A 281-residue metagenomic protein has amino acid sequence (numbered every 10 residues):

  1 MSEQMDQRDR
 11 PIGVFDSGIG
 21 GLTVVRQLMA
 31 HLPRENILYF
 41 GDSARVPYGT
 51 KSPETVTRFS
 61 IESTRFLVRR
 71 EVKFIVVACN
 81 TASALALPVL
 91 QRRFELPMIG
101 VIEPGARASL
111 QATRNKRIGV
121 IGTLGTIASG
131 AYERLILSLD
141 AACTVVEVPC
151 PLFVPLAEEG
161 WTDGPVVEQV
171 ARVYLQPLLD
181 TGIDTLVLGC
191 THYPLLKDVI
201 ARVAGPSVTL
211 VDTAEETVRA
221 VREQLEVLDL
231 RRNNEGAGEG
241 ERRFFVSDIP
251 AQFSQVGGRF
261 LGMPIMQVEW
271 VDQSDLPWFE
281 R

Functional and structural regions predicted by a protein language model:
S2-R281: Non-catalytic structural scaffold of enzyme domains
